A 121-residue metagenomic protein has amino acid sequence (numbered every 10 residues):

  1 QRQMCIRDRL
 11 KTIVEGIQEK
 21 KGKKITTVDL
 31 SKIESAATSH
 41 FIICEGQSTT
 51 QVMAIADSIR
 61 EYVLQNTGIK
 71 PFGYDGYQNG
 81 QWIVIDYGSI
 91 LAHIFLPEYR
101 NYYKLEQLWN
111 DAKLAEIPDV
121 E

Functional and structural regions predicted by a protein language model:
Q1-I6: Short, small-residue-biased leader/transition segments that mark boundaries at the very start of proteins
T12-K20, S58-Y62: Generic non-transmembrane alpha-helical segments
I17-I25, Q65-K70: Short secondary-structure junctions
V28-E45, Q78: Short, charge-patterned binding micro-sites
E45-Q51, I55-D57, V84: Compact, glycine-rich, soluble single-domain proteins
G46-T49, G88-I90, E98: Helix N-cap motif at beta-to-alpha junctions
Y62-H93: Mid-chain, well-packed structural core segment of small domains
L91-E121: C-terminal binding/interaction regions
